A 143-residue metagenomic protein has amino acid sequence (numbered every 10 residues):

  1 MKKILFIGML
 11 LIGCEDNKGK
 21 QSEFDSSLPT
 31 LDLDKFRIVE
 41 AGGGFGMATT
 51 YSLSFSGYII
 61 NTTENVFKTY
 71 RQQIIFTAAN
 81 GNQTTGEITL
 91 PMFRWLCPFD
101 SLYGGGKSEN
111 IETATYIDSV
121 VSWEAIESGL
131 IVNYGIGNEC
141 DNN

Functional and structural regions predicted by a protein language model:
I4-I12: Sec-dependent N-terminal signal peptides
G13-K35: Bacterial Sec-dependent N-terminal signal peptides
Y51-F55: Structural beta-strand segments of beta-rich domains
Y58-T63: Asparagine-centered strand-capping/turn motif at beta-strand->loop junctions
E64-T69, T84: Short acidic/proline- and small/hydrophobic-mixed sequence motifs that coincide with surface turns and coil-to-beta
R71-I74: Hydrophobic beta-strand segments
N82-E127: Short, solvent-exposed, Trp/other aromatic-anchored flexible loops in extracytoplasmic proteins
I117-N143: Surface-exposed edge beta-strand/loop patches
